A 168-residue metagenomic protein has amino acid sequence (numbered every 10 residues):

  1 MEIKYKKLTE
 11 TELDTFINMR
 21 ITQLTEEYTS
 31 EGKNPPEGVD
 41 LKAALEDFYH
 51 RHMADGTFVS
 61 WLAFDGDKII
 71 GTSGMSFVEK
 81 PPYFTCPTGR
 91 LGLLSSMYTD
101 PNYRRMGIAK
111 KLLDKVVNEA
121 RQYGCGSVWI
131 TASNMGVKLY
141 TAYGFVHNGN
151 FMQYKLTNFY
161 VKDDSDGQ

Functional and structural regions predicted by a protein language model:
M1-D14, D163-Q168: Conserved N-terminal entry element of GNAT/NAT acetyltransferase domains
T9-K33: A short, well-structured alpha-helix characteristic of acyl/acetyltransferase catalytic modules
L24-F48: Conserved GNAT-fold acetyl-CoA-binding loop/helix
D47-L62, L93: A short helix-loop-beta-strand connector motif used in the catalytic cores of GNAT acetyltransferases and, in some
S60-L62, K68-F77, L93, Y98: Conserved beta-strand in the GNAT
Y103, G107-K115: Conserved acetyl-CoA pyrophosphate-binding loop and the N-cap/start of the following alpha-helix in GNAT-like
L113, A120-A132: Conserved GNAT acetyl-CoA-binding A-motif
V128-K138, Q153-L156: Conserved beta-strand-loop-alpha-helix junction that forms the acyl-donor binding cleft
